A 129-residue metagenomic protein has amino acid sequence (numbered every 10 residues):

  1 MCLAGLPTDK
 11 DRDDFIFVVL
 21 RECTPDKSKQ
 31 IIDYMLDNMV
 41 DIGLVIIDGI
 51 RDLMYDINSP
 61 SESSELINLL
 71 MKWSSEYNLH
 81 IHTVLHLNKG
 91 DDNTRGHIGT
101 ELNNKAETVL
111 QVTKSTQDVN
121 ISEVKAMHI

Functional and structural regions predicted by a protein language model:
M1-S61: Conserved inter-motif catalytic segment of the P-loop NTP-binding fold
L44, D52, S61-I129: Phosphate-binding/switch region of NTP-binding enzymes
